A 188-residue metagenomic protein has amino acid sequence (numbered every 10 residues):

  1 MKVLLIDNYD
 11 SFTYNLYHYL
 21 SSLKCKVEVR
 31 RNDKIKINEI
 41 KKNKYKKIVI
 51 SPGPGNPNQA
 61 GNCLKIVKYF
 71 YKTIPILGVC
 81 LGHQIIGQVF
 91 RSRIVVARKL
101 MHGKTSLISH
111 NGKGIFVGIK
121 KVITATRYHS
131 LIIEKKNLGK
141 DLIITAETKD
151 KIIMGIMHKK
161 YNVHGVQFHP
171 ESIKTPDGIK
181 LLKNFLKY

Functional and structural regions predicted by a protein language model:
M1-L4: Extreme N-terminal starter segment of soluble prokaryotic enzymes
Y17-K26: Two-component/phosphorelay signaling modules centered on CheY-like receiver
K26-I35: A short beta-strand-loop structural module common to alpha/beta enzyme folds
I35-K44, N137: Short amphipathic alpha-helix with an adjacent loop that forms part of the alpha/beta core around
K42-G118, T124, L182-N184: Cysteine-nucleophile active-site neighborhood
C80, H129, H169: Histidine-centered divalent metal-coordination motifs
G114-Y161: Catalytic beta-strand/loop cores that center a nucleophilic Ser/Cys/Thr and support acyl-enzyme chemistry
P170-Y188: Acyltransferase
